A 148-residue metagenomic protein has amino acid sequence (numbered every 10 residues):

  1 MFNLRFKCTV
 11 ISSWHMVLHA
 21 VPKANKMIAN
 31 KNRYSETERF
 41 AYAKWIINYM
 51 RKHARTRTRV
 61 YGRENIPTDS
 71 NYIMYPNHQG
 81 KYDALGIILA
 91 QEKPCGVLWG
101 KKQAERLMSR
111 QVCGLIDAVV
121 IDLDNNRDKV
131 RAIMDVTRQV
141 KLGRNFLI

Functional and structural regions predicted by a protein language model:
M1-Y72: Membrane-anchoring hydrophobic helices of lipid-metabolizing enzymes
R57-I148: Soluble catalytic domains of membrane acyltransferases
